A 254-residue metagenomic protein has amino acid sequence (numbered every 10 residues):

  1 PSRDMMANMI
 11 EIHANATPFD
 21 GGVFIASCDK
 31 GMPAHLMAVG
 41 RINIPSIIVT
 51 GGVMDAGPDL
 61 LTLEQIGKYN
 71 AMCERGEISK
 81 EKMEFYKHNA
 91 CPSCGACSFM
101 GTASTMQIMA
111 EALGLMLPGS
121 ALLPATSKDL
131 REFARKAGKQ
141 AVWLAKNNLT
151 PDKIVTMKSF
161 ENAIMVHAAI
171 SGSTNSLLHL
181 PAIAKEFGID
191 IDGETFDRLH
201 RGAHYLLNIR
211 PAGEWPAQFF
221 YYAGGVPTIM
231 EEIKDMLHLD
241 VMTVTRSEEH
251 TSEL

Functional and structural regions predicted by a protein language model:
P1-A7, P227, H250-L254: Short intrinsically disordered, low-complexity coil segments enriched in acidic
P1-T50: Long, structured ligand/cofactor-binding scaffold of large enzymes
M32, A38-I44, G51-S252: Catalytic or ion-coupling anion/metal-binding cores of large enzyme and transporter domains
